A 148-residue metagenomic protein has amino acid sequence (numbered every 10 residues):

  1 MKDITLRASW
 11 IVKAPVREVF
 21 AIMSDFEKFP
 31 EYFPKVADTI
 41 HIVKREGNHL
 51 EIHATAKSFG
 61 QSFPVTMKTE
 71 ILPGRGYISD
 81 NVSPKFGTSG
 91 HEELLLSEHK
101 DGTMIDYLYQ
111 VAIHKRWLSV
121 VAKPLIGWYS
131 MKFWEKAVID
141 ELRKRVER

Functional and structural regions predicted by a protein language model:
M1-G47: Hydrophobic ligand-binding cavity/cleft-lining segments
T5-L6, V36-T39, E51-H53, Y77-D80 (+1 more regions): Short structured motifs
L6-V12, A54, Y107-Y109: A structural signal for short, well-ordered beta-strand segments
I11-K13, V65, L95, E135: Residue-level detection of beta-strand scaffold positions
V19-M23, F29, I52, T69 (+3 more regions): Hydrophobic pocket/interface hotspot
S24, H91, V120-V121: Generic recognition of short, well-ordered alpha-helical segments
R45, K57-M104, Q110-I113, R143 (+1 more regions): Hydrophobic-ligand binding "helix-grip"
Q110-R148: A conserved amphipathic terminal alpha-helix motif
